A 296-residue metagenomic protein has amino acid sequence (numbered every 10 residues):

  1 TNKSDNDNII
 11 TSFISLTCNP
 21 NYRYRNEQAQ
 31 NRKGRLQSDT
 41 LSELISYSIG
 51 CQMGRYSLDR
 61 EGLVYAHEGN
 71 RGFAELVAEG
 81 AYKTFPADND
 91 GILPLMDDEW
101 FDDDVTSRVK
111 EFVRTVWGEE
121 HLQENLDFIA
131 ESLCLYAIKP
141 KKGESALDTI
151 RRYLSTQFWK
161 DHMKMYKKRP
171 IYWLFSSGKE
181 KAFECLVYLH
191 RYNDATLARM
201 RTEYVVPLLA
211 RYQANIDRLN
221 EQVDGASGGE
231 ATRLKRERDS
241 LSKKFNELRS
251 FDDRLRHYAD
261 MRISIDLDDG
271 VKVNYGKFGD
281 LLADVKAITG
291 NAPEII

Functional and structural regions predicted by a protein language model:
K3-I296: Terminal accessory regions of large proteins
